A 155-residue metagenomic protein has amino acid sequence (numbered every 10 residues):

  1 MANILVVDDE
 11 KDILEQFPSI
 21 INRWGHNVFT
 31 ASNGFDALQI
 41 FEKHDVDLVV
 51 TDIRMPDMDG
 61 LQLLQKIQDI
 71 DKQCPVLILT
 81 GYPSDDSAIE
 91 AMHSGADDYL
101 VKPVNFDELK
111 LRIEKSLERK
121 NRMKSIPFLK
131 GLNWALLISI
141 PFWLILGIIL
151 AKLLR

Functional and structural regions predicted by a protein language model:
D8, D52, T80: Active-site residues of response regulator receiver
K11-F29: Two-component/phosphorelay signaling modules centered on CheY-like receiver
S32-D36, D59-Q62, P83: Acidic catalytic/metal-coordinating carboxylates
Q39, L61-Q73: Short amphipathic alpha-helix used as the core "switch/output" element in two-component signaling
H44-V50: Active-site beta3 strand of CheY-like receiver
M55: Receiver (REC) domain active-site loop signature in two-component systems and cognate sites in sensor histidine kinases
V104-I113: C-terminal output helix
